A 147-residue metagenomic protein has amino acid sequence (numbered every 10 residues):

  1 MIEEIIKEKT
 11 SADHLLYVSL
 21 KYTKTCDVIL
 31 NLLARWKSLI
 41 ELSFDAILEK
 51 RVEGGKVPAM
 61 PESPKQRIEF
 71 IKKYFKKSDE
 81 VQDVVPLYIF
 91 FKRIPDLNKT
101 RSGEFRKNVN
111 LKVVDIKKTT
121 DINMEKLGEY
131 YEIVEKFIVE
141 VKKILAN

Functional and structural regions predicted by a protein language model:
M1, K136-N147: Short amphipathic alpha-helical segments
M1-I29: Charged alpha-helical initiation segments
E3, T23-A34, K118-G128: Short, solvent-exposed segments of well-ordered alpha helices
E8-L15, R35, L42, Y130-I133 (+1 more regions): Amphipathic, well-ordered alpha-helical segments in soluble domains
A12-T23, A46, K50-E53, V141-L145: Secondary-structure edge/capping motif, primarily at the C-terminal ends of alpha-helices and the immediately following
Y22-M60: N-terminal interaction modules that seed assembly of large macromolecular complexes
F44-D45, D96, V139: Residue-level marker of positions within ordered structural domains that often coincide with functionally constrained
G55-E135: Long, charged low-complexity segments
